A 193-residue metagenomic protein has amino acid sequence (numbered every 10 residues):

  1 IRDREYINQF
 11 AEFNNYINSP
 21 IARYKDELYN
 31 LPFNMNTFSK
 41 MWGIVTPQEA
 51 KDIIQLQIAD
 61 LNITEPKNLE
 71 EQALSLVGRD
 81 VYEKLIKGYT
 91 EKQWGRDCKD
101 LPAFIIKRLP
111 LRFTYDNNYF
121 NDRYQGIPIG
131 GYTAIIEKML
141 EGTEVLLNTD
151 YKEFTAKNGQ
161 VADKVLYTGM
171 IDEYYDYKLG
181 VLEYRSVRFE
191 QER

Functional and structural regions predicted by a protein language model:
I1, Y174-R193: Central beta-strand plus flanking loop segment that forms part of the substrate or channel wall within the catalytic
I1-K25: N-terminal FAD cofactor-binding segment of flavoenzymes
Y6, A156-K157, Y175-K178: Short glycine-/acidic-enriched loop or helix-start segments at secondary-structure transitions that form or flank
I7, N14, E137-M139, V181: A generic structural signal for short, solvent-exposed coil/turn residues that cap or connect secondary-structure
I21, N30, K51, E183-E190: Generic structural signal for residues positioned in beta-strands
K25-Y29, N36-K164, T168, E173: Active-site/ligand-binding neighborhood in enzyme catalytic cores
F33-M35, L179-G180: Short aromatic-enriched loop/helix-cap "lid" or pocket-rim segments at secondary-structure transitions that line
